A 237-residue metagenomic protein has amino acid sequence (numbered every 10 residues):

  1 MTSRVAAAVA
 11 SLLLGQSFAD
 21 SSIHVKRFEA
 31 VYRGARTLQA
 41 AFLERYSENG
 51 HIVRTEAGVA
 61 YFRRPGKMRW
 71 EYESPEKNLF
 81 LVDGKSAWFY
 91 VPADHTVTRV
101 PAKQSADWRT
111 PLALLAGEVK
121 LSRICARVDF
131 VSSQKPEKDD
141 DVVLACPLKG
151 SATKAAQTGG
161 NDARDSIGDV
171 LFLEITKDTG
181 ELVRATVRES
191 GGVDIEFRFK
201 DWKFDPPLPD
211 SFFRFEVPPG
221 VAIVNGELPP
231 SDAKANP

Functional and structural regions predicted by a protein language model:
M1-A6: Bacterial N-terminal signal peptides that target proteins for export
A7-R54, K67, V217-P237: N-terminal leader/targeting segments and the immediate start of mature chains
L43-S47, E71-E73, Y90-P92, P147 (+1 more regions): A generic structural motif
T55-A57, P75-E76, D83-G84, S166-L171 (+1 more regions): Short, surface-exposed coil-to-beta transition loops
V59-P111, I195-E196: An acidic-aromatic
L114-L115, D129: Anionic-ligand binding region
L121-G220, N225: Gly/Pro-enriched, hydrophobic low-complexity segments that function as extracytoplasmic propeptides/linkers
